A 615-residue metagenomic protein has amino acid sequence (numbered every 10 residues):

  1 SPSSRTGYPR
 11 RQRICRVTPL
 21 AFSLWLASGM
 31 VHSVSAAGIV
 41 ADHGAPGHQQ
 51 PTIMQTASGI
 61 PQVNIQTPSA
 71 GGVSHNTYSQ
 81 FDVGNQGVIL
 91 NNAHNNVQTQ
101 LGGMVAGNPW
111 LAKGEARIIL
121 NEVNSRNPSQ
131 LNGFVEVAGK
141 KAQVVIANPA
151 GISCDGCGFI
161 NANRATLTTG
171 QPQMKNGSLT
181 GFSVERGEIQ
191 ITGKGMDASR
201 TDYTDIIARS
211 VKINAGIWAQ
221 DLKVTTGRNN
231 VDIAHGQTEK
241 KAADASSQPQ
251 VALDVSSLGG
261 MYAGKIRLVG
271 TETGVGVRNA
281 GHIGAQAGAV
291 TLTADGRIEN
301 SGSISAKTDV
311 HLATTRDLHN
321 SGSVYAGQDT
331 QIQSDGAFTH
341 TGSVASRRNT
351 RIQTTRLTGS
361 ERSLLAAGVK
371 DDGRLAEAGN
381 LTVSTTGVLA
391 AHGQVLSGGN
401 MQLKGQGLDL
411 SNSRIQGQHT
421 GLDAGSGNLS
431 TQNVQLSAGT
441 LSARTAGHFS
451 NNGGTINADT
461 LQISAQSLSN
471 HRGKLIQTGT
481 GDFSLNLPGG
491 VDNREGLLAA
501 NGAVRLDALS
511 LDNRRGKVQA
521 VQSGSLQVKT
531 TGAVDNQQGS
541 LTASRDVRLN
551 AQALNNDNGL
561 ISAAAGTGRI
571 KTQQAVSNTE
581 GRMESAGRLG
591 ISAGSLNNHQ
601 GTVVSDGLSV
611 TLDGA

Functional and structural regions predicted by a protein language model:
P2-R5, L24, G29, V34-A36 (+11 more regions): Compositionally biased regions
S3-R5, P9-R11, R16, L24-Q286 (+1 more regions): Solvent-exposed adhesion/ligand-recognition segments of exported proteins
R11, Q537, T572-Q573, H599: Intrinsically disordered, low-complexity regions enriched in polar/acidic and amide residues
I14, P51, G302, A313 (+11 more regions): Compositionally biased, intrinsically disordered low-complexity segments enriched in polar/proline residues
A21: Beta-strand-enriched accessory nucleic-acid recognition/scaffold domains that flank the catalytic cores of large
A41, Q55-A57, A366, A446 (+1 more regions): Intrinsically disordered, low-complexity segments enriched in small/polar and acidic residues
I65, F81, P109-L111, I118-N124 (+23 more regions): Well-ordered beta-strand segments characteristic of repetitive beta-sheet solenoids
S79-F81, G107-L111, S129-V137, I152-F159 (+21 more regions): Short, T/G/N/S-enriched strand-turn elements that build extracellular solenoid repeat scaffolds
